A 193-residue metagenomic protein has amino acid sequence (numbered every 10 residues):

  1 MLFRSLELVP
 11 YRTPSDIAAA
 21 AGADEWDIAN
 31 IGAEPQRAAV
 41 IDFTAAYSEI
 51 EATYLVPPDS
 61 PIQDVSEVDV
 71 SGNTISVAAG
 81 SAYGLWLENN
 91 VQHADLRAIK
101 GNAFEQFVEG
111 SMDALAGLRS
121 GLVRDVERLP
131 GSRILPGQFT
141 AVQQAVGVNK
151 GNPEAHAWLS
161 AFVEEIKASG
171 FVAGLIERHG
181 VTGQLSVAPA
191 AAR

Functional and structural regions predicted by a protein language model:
S5-D69, G131-Q138: Acidic, polar ligand-binding/catalytic clefts
S5-T13, S76-V77, H93-Q106: Short beta-strand-to-loop elements that line the ligand-binding cleft of bilobed periplasmic-binding protein-like
S15, N30-I41, W86-N89, E105-T140: A ligand-binding cleft/hinge motif common to bilobed small-molecule-binding domains
A20-G22, V68, F107-G110, V146 (+1 more regions): Hydrophobic residues within well-ordered alpha-helices
S48-P58, R119, V123-E164, T182-R193: Periplasmic-binding protein-like
S66-S81: Short loop->beta-strand "edge-of-pocket" segments that line small-molecule binding or catalytic clefts across diverse
A82-I99, E164-R193: Ligand-binding clefts/hinges and TM-proximal coupling segments of bilobed small-molecule sensing domains
